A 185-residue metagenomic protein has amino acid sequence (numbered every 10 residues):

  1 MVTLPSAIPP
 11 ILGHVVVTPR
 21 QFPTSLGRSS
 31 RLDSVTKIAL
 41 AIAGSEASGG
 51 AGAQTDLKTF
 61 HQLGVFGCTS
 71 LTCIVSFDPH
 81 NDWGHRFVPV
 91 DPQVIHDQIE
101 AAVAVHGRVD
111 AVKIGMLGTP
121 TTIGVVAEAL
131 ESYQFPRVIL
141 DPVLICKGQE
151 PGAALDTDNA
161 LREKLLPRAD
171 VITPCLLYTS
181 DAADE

Functional and structural regions predicted by a protein language model:
V2, A7, V15-V17: Acidic, Ala/Val/Gly-enriched low-complexity intrinsically disordered segments
L32-A41, A53, L57-P151: Conserved N-terminal subdomain of the carbohydrate kinase-like
A43-G49: Short, glycine-rich nucleotide/cofactor-binding loops
A154-L161: Charged helix-capping and loop-helix junction motifs
L165-L166: A conserved, positively charged/aromatic
D170: Receiver (REC) domain switch/active-site residues of two-component response regulators
Y178-A183: Conserved small/polar residues in nucleotide/adenosyl-binding loops
